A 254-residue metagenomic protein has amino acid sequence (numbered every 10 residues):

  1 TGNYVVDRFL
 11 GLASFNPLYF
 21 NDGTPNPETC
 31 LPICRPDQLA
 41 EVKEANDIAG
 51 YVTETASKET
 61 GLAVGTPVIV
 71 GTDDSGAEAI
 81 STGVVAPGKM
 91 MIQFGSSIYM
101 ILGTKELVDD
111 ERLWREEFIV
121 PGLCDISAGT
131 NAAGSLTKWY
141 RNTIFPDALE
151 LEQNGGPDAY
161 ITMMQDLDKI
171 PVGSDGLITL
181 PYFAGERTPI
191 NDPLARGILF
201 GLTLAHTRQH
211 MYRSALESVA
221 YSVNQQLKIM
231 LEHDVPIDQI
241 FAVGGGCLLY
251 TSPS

Functional and structural regions predicted by a protein language model:
T1-D73, P181-A184, Y212, L216: Gly/Ser/Thr-rich active-site cleft segment
T1-G2, N26-D37, S57-K58, G103-T188: A short helix-loop
P36-A45, P67-V70, M91-F94, E152-P157 (+2 more regions): Beta-strand segments within the central parallel beta-sheet cores of soluble alpha/beta enzyme folds
N46-E59, K105-R115, I190-L199, L248-S252: Acidic-glycine-rich active-site phosphate/pyrophosphate-binding loop
T53-S57, R141, F145, F200 (+2 more regions): Amphipathic, well-packed alpha-helical segments that form the structural scaffold of globular domains
A56-T66, E116-G122, L202-R208: Glycine/charged-rich beta-loop-alpha catalytic/anionic-binding loops adjacent to active sites
G76-K138, N142-T143, D147, E232-S252: Catalytic phosphate/nucleotide-handling subdomain of diverse soluble enzymes
G176-S252: Activation-segment/catalytic-loop signature of the eukaryotic protein kinase fold
